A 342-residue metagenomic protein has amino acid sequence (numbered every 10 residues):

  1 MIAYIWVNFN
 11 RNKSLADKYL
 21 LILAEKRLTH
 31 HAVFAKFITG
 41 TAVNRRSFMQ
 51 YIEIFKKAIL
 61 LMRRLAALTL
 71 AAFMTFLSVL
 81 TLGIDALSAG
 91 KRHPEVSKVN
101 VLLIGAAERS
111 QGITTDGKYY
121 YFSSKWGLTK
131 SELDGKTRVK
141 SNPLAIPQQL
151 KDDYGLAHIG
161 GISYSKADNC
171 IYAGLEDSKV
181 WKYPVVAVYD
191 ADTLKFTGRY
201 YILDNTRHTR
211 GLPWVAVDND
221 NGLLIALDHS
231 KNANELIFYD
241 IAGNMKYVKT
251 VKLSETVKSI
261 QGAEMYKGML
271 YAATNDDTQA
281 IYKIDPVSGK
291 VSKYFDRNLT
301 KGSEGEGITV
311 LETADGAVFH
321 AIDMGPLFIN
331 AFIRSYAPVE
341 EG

Functional and structural regions predicted by a protein language model:
L87-A107: A short helix->beta-strand "capping" segment at the edge of beta-propeller domains
V101-A106, L144-A145, K151-G155, Y201-T209 (+2 more regions): Surface loop/turn motifs at the tips and blade-to-blade linkers of beta-strand repeat domains
L102-W126: Beta-strand-rich domains and repeat architectures in extracellular enzymes and scaffolds, especially beta-propellers
A107-G112, Y154-S163, R207-V217, T256-E264 (+1 more regions): Repeated scaffold domains used in trafficking and secretory/extracellular systems, primarily beta-propellers
T115-G117, Y164-D168, N219-N221, M265-K267 (+1 more regions): Residue-level detector of Asp-centered blade-edge/turn motifs that repeat once per structural unit in beta-propeller
Y121-P147: Beta-propeller domains
G127-E132, V180-V188, N232-F238, T278-K283 (+1 more regions): Structural motif
R138-L175: Blade-loop segments of beta-propeller domains
